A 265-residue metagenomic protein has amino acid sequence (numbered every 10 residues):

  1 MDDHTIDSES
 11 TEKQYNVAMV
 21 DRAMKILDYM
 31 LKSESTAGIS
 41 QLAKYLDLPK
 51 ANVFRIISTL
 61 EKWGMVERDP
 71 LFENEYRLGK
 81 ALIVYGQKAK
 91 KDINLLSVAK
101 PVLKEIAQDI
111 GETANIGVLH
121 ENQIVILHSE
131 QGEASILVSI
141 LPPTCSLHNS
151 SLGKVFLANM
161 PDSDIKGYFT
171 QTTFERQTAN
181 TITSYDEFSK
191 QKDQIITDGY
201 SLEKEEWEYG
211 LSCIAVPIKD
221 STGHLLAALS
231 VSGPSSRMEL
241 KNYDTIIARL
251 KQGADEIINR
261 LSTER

Functional and structural regions predicted by a protein language model:
D2-I93, D255, R260-T263: N-terminal helix-turn-helix
D3, V138-W207: Short, solvent-exposed recognition segments
N16-V20, I39, E75, G79 (+8 more regions): Short, structured helix-loop boundary elements
F72, R77-Q171: Amphipathic alpha-helical effector-binding/dimerization core of metabolite-sensing transcriptional regulators
D164-G167, T172-T173, A254-R265: Cysteine/selenocysteine-centered motifs that mediate thiol-based redox chemistry or coordinate metal-sulfur cofactors
N180-G253: Extended hydrophobic
